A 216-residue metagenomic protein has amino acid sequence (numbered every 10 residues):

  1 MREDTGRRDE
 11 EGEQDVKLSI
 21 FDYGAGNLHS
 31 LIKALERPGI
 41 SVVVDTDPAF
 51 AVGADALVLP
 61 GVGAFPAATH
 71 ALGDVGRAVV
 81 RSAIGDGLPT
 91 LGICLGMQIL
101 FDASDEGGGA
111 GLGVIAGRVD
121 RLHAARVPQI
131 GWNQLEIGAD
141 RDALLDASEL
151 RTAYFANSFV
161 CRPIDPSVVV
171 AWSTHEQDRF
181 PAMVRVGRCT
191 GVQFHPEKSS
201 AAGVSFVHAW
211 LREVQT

Functional and structural regions predicted by a protein language model:
D15-S19: Extreme N-terminal starter segment of soluble prokaryotic enzymes
A34-I40: A short, Lys/Arg-enriched amphipathic alpha-helix followed by its capping loop at the start of a domain
V42-G53: Short acidic low-complexity segments
V52-G61: Short acidic/histidine-rich motifs immediately flanking catalytic phosphotransfer sites in two-component signaling
G63-N133: Cysteine-nucleophile active-site neighborhood
D102-Q177: Pocket-forming structural segment of enzyme catalytic cores
C161-T216: C-terminal and late-domain segments of enzyme folds
